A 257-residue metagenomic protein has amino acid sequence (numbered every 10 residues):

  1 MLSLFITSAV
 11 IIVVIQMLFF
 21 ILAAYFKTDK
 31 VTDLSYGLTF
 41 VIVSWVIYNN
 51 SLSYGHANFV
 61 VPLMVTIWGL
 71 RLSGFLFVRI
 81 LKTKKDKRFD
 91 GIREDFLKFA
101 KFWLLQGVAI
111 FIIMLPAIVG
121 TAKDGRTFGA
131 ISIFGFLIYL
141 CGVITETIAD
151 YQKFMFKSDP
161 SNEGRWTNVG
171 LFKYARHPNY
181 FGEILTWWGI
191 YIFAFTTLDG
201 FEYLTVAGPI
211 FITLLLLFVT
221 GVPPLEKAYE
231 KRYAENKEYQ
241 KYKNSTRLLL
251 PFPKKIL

Functional and structural regions predicted by a protein language model:
S3-T7, A24-T32, K101, K173-P178: Short, amphipathic, aromatic/basic-enriched membrane-interface segments that mark the entry/exit of transmembrane
L4-Q16, T39-G69, I113-Q152, K157-L257: Hydrophobic transmembrane alpha-helices
I12, Y25-T32, Y54-V60, T83: Generic alpha-helical scaffold signal
M17-T28, G74-L81: C-terminal ends of transmembrane helices
T28-L38, K84-F102, R165-F172: Juxtamembrane helix-capping/reentrant segments at transmembrane boundaries
T32-L34, L97-I110, R176-E183: Select subsegments of transmembrane alpha-helices in polytopic membrane proteins, especially boundary-proximal
S35, S73, V108, I144 (+1 more regions): Active-site His/Glu-centered metal-binding helix of metallohydrolases
A57-R93: A basic- and aromatic-enriched beta-loop-alpha substructure that forms the phosphate/nucleotide- and DNA/RNA-contacting
